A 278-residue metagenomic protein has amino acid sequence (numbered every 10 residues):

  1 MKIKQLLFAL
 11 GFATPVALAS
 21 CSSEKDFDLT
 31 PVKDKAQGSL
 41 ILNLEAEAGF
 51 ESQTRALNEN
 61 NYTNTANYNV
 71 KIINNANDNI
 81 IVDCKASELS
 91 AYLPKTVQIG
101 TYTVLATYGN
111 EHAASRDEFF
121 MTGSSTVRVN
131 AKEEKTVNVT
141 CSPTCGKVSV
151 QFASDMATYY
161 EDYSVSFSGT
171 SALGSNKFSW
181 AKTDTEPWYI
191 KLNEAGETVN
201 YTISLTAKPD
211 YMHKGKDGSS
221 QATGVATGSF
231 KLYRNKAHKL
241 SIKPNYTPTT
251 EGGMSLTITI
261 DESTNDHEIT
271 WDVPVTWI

Functional and structural regions predicted by a protein language model:
M1-A19: Sec-dependent bacterial lipoprotein signal peptides
C21-D83, S87-I278: Extracytoplasmic cysteine-anchoring/structural motifs
